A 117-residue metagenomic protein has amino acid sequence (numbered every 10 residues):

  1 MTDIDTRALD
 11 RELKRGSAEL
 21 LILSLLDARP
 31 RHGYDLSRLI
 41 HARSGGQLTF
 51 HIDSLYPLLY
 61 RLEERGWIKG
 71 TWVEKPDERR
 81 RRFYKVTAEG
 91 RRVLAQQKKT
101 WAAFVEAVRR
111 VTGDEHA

Functional and structural regions predicted by a protein language model:
M1-S17, Q97: Intrinsically disordered, low-complexity serine/threonine- and proline-rich regulatory segments
T2-D3, R91-A117: Amphipathic alpha-helical dimerization/coiled-coil segments that flank or bridge DNA-binding/regulatory modules
D10-Y56: N-terminal helix-turn-helix DNA-binding core of bacterial DNA-binding proteins
R11, L59, E115-A117: Short, contiguous hydrophobic alpha-helices characteristic of membrane insertion segments
S24, R38, Y60, A95 (+1 more regions): A cross-family signal for key residues in well-ordered alpha-helices that form functional helical elements
A28, A42, G46, R61-E64 (+2 more regions): Conserved amphipathic alpha-helical interaction elements at protein-protein interfaces in regulatory, energy-coupling
S44-R80: Canonical helix-turn-helix DNA-binding module
P76-K98: Basic, amphipathic "hinge/linker" alpha-helix immediately C-terminal to the N-terminal HTH DNA-binding motif
